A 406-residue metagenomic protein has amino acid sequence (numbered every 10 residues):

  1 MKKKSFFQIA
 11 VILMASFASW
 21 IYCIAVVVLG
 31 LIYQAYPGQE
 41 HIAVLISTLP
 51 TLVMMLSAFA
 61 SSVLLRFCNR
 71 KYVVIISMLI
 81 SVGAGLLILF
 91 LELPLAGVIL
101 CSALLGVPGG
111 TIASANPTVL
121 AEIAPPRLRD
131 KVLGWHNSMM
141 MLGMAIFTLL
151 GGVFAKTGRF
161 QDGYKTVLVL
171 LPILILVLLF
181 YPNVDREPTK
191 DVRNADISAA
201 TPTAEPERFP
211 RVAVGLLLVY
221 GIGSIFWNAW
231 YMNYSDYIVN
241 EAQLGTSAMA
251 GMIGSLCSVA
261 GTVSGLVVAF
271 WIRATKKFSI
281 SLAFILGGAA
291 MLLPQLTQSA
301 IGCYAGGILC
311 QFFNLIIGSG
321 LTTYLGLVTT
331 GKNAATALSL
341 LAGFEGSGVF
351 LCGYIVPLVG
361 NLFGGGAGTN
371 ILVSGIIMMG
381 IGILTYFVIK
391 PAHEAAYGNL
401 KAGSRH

Functional and structural regions predicted by a protein language model:
V26, A213-G254: Extracytoplasmic gate region of multi-pass secondary transporters
L56-E92: Conserved MFS/SLC helix-loop-helix module at the cytosolic interface between two early adjacent transmembrane helices
S57-R70, S264-K276, G360: Helix-to-loop junctions at the C-terminal end of transmembrane segments in multipass secondary transporters
A103-M140: Cytoplasmic helix-loop-helix junction between adjacent transmembrane helices in 12-TM secondary transporters
W135-P182: Helix-loop-helix hairpin linking two adjacent transmembrane segments in secondary transporters
N183-A204, E394-G403: Flexible cytoplasmic inter-helical loops of multi-pass small-molecule transporters
K277-L321: C-terminal transmembrane helical hairpin of 12-TM major facilitator-type secondary transporters
T329-G364: A late C-terminal transmembrane helix in Major Facilitator Superfamily
